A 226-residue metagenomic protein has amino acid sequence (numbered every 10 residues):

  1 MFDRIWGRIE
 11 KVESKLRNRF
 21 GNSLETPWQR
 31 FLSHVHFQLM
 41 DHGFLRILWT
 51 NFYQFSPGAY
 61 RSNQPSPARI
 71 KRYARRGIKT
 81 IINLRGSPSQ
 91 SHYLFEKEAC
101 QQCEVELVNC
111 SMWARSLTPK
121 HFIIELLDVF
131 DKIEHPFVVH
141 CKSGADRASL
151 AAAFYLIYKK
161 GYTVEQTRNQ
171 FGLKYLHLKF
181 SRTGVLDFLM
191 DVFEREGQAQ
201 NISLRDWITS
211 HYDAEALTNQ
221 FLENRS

Functional and structural regions predicted by a protein language model:
M1-F137, A151-S226: Cys-dependent protein tyrosine phosphatase-like superfamily
C141: Short cysteine clusters
G144: Substrate/cofactor-recognition hotspot
R147-A148: Ser/Thr-glycine-rich phosphate-binding loops at phosphate-binding pockets of nucleotides, nucleotide cofactors
